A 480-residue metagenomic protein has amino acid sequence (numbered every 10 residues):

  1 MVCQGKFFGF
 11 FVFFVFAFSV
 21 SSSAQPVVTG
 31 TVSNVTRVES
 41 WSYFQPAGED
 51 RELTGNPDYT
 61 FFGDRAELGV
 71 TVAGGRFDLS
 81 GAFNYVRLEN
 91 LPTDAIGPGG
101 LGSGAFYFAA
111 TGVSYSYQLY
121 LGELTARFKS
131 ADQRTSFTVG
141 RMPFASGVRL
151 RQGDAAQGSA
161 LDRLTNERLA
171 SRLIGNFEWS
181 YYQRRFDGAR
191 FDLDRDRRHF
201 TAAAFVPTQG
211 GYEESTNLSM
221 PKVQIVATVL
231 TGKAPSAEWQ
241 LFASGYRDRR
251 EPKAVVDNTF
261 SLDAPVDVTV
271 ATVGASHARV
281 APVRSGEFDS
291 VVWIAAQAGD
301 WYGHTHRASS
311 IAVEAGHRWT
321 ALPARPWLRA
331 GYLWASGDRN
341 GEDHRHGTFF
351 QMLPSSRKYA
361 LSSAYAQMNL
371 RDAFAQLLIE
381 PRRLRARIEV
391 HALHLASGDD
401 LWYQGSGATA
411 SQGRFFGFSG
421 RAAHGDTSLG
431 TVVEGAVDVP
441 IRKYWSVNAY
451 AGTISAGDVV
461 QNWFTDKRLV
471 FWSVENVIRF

Functional and structural regions predicted by a protein language model:
V28-T36, F77-G81, T135-F137, R198-A202 (+9 more regions): Transmembrane beta-strands of outer-membrane beta-barrel proteins
T36-S42, G74-R76, F83-E89, R141-A145 (+10 more regions): Transmembrane beta-strands of outer-membrane beta-barrel pores
V38-G63: Surface-exposed strand-loop-strand hairpins of Gram-negative outer-membrane beta-barrel proteins
D50-N56, F108-V113, I174-F177, T208-L218 (+5 more regions): Extracellular loop and loop/strand-boundary signature of outer-membrane beta-barrel proteins
T60-D64, Y117-G122, Q183-D187, D194 (+6 more regions): Residues that define the transmembrane beta-barrel architecture of outer-membrane proteins
F62-G210, T231-E238, A308-S310, A315-M352 (+1 more regions): Outer membrane beta-barrel
F77-L79, D194-F205, V270-E314, P440-I454 (+1 more regions): Surface-exposed extracellular loop regions of Gram-negative outer-membrane beta-barrel proteins
D94-P98, G102-A109, V256, S261-D263 (+2 more regions): Extracellular/periplasmic loop regions
